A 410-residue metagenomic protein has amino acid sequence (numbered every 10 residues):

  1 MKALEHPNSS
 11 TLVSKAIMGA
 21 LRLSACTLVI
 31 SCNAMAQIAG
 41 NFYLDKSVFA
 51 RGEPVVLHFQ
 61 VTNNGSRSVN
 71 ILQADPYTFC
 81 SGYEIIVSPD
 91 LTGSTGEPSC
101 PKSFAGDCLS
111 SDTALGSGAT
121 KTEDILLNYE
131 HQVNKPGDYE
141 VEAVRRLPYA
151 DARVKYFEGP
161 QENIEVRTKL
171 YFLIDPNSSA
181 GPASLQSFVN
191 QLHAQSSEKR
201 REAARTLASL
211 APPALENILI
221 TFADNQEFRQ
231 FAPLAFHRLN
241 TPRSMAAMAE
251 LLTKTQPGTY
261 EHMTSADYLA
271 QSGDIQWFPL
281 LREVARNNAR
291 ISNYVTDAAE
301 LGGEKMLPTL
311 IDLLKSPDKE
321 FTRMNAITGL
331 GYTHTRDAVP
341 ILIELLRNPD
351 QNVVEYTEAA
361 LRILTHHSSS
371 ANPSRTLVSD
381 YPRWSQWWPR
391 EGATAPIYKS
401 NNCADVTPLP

Functional and structural regions predicted by a protein language model:
A3-A25: Bacterial N-terminal signal peptides that target proteins for export
Q37-F42, V48-A50, P54, H58 (+2 more regions): Contiguous segments within soluble domain cores/interaction surfaces
A152-Q186: Short beta-strand elements
P176-S209: Compositionally biased low-complexity segments at domain edges in trafficked proteins and select soluble regulators
R200-P212, N217-T221, R229-P242, E250 (+8 more regions): Structural detector for internal amphipathic alpha-helices that build alpha-solenoid repeat scaffolds
S370-P410: Terminal, low-structured helical/coil segments at or just beyond the last alpha-helical repeat
